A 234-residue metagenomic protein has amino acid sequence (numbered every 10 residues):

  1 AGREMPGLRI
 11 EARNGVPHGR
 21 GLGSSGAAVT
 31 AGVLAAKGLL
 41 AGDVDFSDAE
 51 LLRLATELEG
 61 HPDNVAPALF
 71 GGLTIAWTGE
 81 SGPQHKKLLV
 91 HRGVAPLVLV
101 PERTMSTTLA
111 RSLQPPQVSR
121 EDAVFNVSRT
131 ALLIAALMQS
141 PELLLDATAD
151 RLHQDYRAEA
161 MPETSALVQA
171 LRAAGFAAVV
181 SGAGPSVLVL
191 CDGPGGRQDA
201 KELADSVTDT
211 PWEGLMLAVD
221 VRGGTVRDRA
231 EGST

Functional and structural regions predicted by a protein language model:
A1-L58: Anion-binding (especially nucleotide phosphate/pyrophosphate-binding) glycine-rich loop and adjoining beta-alpha core
M5-A12, P67, V180-S181, M216: General beta-strand structural signal in soluble alpha/beta enzymes
G23-A31, F46, E50, G60 (+6 more regions): Conserved active-site and cofactor/substrate-binding residues in soluble primary-metabolism enzymes
F46-V94, E159, S165, A178-V180 (+2 more regions): Alpha/beta catalytic cores of group-transfer enzymes, especially the acyltransferase/condensing modules of polyketide
T78, P101, V189-G193: Short beta-strand-to-loop capping motifs
V98-E159: Active-site rim beta-loop-alpha module in soluble metabolic enzymes
A136-T234: Glycine-rich, charge-dense phosphate/pyrophosphate-binding loop(s) and the adjacent flexible "lid"/catalytic subdomain
